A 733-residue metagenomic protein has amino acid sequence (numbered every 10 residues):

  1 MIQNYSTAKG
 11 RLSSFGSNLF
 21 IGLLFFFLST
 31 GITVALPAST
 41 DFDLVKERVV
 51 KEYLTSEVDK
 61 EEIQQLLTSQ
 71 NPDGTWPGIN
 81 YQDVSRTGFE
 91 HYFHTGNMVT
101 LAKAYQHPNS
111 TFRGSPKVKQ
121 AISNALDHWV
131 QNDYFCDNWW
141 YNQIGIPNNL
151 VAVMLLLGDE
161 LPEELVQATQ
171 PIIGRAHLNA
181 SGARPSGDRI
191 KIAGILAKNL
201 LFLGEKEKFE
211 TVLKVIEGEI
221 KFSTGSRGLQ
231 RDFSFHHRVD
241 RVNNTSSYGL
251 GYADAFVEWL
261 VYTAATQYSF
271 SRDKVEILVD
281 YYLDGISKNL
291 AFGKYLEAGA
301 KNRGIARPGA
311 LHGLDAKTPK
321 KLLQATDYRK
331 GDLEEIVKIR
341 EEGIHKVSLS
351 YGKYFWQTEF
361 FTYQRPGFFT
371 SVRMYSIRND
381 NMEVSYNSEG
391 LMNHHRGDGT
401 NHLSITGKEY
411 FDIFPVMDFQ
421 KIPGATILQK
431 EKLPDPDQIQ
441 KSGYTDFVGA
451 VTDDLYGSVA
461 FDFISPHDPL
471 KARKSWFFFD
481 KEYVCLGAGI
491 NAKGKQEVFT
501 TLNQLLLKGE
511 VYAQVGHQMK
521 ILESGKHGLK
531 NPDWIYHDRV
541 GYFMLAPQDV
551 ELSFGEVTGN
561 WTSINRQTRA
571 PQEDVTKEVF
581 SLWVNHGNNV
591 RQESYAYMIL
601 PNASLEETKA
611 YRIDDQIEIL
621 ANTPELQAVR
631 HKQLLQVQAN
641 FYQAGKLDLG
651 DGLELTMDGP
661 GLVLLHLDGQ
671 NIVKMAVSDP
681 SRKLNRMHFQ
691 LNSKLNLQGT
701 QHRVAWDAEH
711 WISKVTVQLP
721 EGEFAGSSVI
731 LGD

Functional and structural regions predicted by a protein language model:
M1-G16: N-terminal secretory signal peptides that target proteins for export/translocation
N18-G31: Bacterial N-terminal signal peptides
T33-A38: Boundary at the C-terminal end of the N-terminal hydrophobic targeting segment
S39-Y81: N-terminal mature-domain "stem" immediately C-terminal to a signal peptide or N-terminal signal-anchor/transmembrane
Q64-L296: Aromatic-lined, polymer-binding surfaces characteristic of secreted/periplasmic polysaccharide-degrading enzymes
W259-H688, N692-Q698: Extended polysaccharide-engagement surfaces of secreted carbohydrate-active enzymes
Q357, Y536, E593-A596, I712-D733: C-terminal beta-strand-rich structural cap/linker in extracellular carbohydrate-active enzymes
T700-H710, T716-Q718: Solvent-exposed serine/threonine-rich low-complexity stretches and specific carbohydrate-binding patches
